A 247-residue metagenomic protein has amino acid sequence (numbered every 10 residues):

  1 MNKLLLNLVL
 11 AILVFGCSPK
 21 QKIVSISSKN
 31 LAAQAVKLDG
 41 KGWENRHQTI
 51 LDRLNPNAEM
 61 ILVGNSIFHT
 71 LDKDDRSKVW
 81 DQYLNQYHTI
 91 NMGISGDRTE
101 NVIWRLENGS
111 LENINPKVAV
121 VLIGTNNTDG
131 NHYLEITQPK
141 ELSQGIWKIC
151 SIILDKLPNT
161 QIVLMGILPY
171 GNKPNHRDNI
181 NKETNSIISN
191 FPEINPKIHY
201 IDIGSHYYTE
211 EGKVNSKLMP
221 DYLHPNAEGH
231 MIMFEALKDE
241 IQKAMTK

Functional and structural regions predicted by a protein language model:
M1-V63, I67-R76, D81, A244-K247: N-terminal secretory targeting modules
K41-R46, I50-N57, N85, I90 (+5 more regions): Extracellular glycan-modifying ectodomains
A58, L62, D97, N101 (+7 more regions): Extracytoplasmic/secreted proteins, especially bacterial periplasmic and envelope-associated proteins
E59-G64, H88-G93, V118-I123, Q161-G166 (+2 more regions): Structural recognition of the beta-strand scaffold that forms the well-ordered cores of secreted hydrolase catalytic
I67, L71, L106-S110, I123 (+6 more regions): Sec/Tat-exported extracytoplasmic proteins
H69-N85, T99-W147, I152, V163 (+1 more regions): Oxyanion-hole/transition-state-stabilizing segment in secreted/luminal serine hydrolases and related acyltransferases
I90-M92, H132-P139, N172-H176, M219-L223: Second-shell loop/turn segments in exported
L168-K247: Catalytic His-Asp segment of secreted/periplasmic serine-dependent ester chemistry enzymes
